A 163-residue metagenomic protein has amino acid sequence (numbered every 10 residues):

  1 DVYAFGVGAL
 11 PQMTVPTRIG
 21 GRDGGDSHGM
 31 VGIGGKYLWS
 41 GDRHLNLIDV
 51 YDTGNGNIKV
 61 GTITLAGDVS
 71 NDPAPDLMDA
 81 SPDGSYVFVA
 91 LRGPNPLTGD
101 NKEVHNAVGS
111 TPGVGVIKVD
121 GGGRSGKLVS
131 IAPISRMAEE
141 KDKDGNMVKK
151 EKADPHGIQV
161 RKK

Functional and structural regions predicted by a protein language model:
D1-K163: Predominantly soluble domains enriched in secretory-pathway, periplasmic, or organellar proteins
